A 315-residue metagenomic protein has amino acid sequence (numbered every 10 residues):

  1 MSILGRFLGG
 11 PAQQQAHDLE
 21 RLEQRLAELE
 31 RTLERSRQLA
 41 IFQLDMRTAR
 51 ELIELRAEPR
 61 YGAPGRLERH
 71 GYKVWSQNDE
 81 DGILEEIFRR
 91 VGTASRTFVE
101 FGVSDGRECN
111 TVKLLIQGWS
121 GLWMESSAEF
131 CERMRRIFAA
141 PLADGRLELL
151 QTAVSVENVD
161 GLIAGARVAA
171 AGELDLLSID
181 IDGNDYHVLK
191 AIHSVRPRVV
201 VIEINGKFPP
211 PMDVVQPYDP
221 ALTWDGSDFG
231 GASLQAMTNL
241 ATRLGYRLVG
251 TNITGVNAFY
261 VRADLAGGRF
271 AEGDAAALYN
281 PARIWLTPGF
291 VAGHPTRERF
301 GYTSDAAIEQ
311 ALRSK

Functional and structural regions predicted by a protein language model:
L8-R60: Heptad-repeat coiled-coil amphipathic alpha-helices that mediate oligomerization/assembly
I41, D45-G92, V99, R107 (+4 more regions): Rossmann-like AdoMet/SAM-dependent catalytic core
E68-A166, G172, L176-I179, G206-P209: SAM cofactor-binding core of SAM-dependent methyltransferases, primarily the Rossmann-like beta-alpha-beta module
E100, W123, S178, V199-E203 (+2 more regions): A structural signal for short, well-ordered beta-strand segments and their strand-loop junctions that often border
M134, I163, V188-I192, Y260: Hydrophobic packing residues within well-ordered alpha-helices of enzyme cores
L149, A171, L176-S194, V200: GT-A fold catalytic core of metal-dependent nucleotide-sugar glycosyltransferases, centered on the diacidic
H187-T223: A short alpha/beta connector and helix-capping loop motif
